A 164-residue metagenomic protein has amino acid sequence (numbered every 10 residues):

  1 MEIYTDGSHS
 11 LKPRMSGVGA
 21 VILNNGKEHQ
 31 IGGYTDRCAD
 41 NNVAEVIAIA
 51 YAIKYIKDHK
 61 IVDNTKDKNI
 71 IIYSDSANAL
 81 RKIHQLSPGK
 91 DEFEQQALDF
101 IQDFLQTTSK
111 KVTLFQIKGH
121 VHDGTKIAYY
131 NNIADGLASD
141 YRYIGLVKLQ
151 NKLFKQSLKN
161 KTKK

Functional and structural regions predicted by a protein language model:
M1, G26-T35, K60-K68, I83 (+5 more regions): Intrinsically disordered, low-complexity regions
M1-A44, K54-Y55, G136: RNase H-like nuclease fold core
S8-R14, A50-N132: RNase H catalytic domain
E45, I49: Short, conserved alpha-helix that lines the donor NDP-sugar binding/gating region of sugar-transfer enzymes
